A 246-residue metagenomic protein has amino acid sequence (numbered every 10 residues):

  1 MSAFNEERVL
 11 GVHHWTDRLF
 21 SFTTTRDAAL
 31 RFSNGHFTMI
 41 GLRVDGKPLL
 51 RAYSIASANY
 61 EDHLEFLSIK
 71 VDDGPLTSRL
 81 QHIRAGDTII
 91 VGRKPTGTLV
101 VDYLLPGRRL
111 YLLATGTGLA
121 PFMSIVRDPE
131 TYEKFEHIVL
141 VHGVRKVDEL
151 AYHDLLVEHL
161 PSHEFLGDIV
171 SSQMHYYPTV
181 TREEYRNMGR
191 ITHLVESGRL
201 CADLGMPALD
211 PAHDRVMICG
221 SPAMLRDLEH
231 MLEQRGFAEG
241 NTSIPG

Functional and structural regions predicted by a protein language model:
S2-A3, V141, D148-G246: Reductase modules of NAD(P)H-dependent flavoproteins
S2-A85: Ferredoxin-reductase
T38, I89-G92: Generic structural signal for buried aliphatic residues
I69-V71, T115, G143-R145, T181: Cofactor-binding loop segments of dinucleotide-utilizing enzymes, especially the Rossmann-like FAD- and NAD(P)+-binding
P95-L105: A short, basic/flexible loop-to-alpha-helix module at the beginning of a structural domain
L110-L113, M217: Conserved beta-strand elements of the Class I
T115-P121: Ser/Thr-glycine-rich phosphate-binding loops at phosphate-binding pockets of nucleotides, nucleotide cofactors
P121-T131: Histidine-anchored nucleotide/phosphate-binding helix
